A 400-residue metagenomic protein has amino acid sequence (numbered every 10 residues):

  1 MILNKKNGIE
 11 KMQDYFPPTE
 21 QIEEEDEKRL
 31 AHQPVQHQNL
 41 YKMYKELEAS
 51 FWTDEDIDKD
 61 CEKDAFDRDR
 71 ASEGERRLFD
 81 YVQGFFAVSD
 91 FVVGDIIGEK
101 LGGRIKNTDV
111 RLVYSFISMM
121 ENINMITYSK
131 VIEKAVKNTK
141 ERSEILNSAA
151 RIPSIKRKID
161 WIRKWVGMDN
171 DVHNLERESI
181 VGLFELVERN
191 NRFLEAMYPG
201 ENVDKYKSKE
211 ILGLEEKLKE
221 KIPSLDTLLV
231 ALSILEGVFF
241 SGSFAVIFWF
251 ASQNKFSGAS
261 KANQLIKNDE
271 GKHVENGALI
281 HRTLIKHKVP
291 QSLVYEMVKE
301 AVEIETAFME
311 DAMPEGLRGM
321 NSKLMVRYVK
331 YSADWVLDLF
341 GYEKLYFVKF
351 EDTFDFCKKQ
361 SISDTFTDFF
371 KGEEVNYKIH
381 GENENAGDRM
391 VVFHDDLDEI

Functional and structural regions predicted by a protein language model:
I2-I400: Non-heme di-metal
